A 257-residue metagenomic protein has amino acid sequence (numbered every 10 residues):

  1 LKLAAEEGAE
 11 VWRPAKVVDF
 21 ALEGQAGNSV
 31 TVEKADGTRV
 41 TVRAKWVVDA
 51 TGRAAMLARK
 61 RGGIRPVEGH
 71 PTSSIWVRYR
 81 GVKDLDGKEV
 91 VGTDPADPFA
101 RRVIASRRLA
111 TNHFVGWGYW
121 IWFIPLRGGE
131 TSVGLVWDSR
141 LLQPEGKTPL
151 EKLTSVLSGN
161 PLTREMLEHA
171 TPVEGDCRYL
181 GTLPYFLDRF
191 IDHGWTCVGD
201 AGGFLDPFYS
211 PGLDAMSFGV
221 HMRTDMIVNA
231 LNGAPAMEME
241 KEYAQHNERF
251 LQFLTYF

Functional and structural regions predicted by a protein language model:
L3-E165, V220: Predominantly flavin-linked oxidoreductase catalytic cores and closely associated redox partners
T111, W117-I121, P125-G129, L141-F257: FAD/FMN-dependent oxidoreductases across multiple families
